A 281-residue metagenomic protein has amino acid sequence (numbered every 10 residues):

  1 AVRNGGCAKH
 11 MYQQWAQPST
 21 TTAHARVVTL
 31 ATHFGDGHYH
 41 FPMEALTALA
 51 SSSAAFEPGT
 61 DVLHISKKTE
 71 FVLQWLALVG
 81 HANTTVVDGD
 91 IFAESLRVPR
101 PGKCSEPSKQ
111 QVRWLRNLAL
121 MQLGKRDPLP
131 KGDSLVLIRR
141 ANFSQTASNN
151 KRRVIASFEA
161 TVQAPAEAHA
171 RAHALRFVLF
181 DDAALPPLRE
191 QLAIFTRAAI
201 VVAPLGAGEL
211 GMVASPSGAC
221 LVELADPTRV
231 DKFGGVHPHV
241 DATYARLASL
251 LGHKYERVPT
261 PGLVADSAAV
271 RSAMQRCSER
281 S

Functional and structural regions predicted by a protein language model:
A1-S281: The feature primarily captures lumenal catalytic ectodomains of type II secretory-pathway glycosyltransferases
